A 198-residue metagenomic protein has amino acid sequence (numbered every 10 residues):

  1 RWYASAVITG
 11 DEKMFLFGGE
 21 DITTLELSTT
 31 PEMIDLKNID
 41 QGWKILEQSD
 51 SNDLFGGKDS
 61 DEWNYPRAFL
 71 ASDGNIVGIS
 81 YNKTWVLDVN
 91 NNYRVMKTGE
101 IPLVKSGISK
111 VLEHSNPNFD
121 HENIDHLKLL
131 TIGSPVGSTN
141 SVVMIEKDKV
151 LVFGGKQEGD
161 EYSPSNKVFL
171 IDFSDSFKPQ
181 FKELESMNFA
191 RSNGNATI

Functional and structural regions predicted by a protein language model:
R1-I198: Kelch-like beta-propeller repeat domains
